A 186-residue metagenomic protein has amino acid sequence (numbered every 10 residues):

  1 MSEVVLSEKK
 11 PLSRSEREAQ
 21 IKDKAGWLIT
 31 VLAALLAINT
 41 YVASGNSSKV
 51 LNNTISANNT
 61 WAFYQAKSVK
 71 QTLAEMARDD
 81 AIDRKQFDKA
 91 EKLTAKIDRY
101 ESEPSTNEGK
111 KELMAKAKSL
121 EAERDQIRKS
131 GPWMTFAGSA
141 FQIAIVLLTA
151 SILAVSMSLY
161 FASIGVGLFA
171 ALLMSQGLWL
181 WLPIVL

Functional and structural regions predicted by a protein language model:
M1-L28: N-terminal positive-inside, membrane-proximal cytosolic segments immediately preceding the first
A19, G26, T30-A33, S130 (+4 more regions): Hydrophobic alpha-helical transmembrane segments of integral membrane proteins, especially multi-pass transporters
K24, I143-L186: Juxtamembrane interface at the cytosolic side of transmembrane helices
V31-A33, I38, E91, K96-E101 (+4 more regions): Terminal, low-complexity, charged helical segments
L36-N59: Transmembrane signal-anchor/signal-peptide helices with a preference for the extracytoplasmic
N58-A122: Long, solvent-exposed extracytoplasmic domains/loops
A62, P132, V166-G167: Polytopic alpha-helical membrane proteins, predominantly small-molecule transporters/carriers
A115-G138, L147-I152: Short, aromatic-rich amphipathic segments at membrane interfaces that lie adjacent to a transmembrane helix or signal
